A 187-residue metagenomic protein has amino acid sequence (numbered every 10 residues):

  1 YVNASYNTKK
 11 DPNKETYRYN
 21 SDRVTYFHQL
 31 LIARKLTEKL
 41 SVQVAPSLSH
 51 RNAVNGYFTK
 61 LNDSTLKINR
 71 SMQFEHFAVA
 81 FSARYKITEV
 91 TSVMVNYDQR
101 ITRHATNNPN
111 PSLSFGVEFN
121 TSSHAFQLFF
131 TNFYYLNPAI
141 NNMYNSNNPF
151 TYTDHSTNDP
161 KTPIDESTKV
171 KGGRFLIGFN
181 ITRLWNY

Functional and structural regions predicted by a protein language model:
Y1-F74, M143-G173: Outer-membrane pore/translocation modules
V2, H28, V44, F81-A83 (+3 more regions): Membrane-embedded beta-strand positions of outer-membrane beta-barrel proteins
V2-T8, L48-N52, Y97-R103, T121-S123 (+2 more regions): Transmembrane beta-strands of outer-membrane beta-barrel pores
N20-Y26, Q73-V79, P109-L113, N120-S122 (+1 more regions): Residues that define the transmembrane beta-barrel architecture of outer-membrane proteins
K39-V44, E89-V95, S123-Q127, Y187: Repeated loop/turn-to-beta-strand initiation elements of outer-membrane beta-barrel proteins
V79-M94, Q99: Surface-exposed extracellular loop regions of Gram-negative outer-membrane beta-barrel proteins
S92, N96-T102, T106-F126: Active-site/pore-lining binding-face segments in mid-to-C-terminal subdomains
F115-H124, L128-Y135, D154-T157, K171-Y187: Outer-membrane beta-barrel "beta-signal"
